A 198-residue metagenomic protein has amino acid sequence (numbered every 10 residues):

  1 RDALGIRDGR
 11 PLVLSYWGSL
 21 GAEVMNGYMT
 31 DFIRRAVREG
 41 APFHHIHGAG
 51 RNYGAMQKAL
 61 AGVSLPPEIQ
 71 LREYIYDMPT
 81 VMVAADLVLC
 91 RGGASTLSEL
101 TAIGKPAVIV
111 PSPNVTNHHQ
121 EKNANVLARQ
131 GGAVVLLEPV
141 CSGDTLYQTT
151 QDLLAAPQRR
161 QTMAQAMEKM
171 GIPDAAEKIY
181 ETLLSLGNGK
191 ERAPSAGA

Functional and structural regions predicted by a protein language model:
R1-G5, R159: A short helix/loop element that forms part of the nucleotide-sugar donor recognition site in Leloir-type
I6-V88, E121-N125, R129, L136-T145: Donor-nucleotide binding loops and adjacent catalytic segments primarily of GT-B fold Leloir glycosyltransferases
S19-A22, S112-V115, E168-K169: Short histidine/acidic/glycine/proline-rich micro-motifs that form metal- and phosphate-coordinating active-site loops
M78-Q120: A donor-sugar binding/catalytic signature common to diverse glycosyltransferases and related nucleotide-sugar
V81, S142-L146, M163, A175-I179: Hydrophobic alpha-helical packing elements
S142-A155, L184: Two-component system phosphotransfer/interaction surface
R159-P173: A short, well-ordered alpha-helix in the C-terminal region of glycosyltransferases
I172-A198: C-terminal alpha-helical cap of glycosyltransferases
